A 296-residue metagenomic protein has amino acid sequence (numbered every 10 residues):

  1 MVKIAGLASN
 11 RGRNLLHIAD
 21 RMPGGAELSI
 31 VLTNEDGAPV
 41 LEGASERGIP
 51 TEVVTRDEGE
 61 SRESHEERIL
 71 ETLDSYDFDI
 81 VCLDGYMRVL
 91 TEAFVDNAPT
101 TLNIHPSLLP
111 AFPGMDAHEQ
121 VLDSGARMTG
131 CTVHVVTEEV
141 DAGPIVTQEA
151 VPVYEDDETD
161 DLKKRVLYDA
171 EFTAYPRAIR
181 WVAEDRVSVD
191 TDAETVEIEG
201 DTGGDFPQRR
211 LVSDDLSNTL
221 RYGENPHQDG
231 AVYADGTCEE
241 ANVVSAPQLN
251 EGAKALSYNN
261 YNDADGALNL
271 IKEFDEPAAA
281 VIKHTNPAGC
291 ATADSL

Functional and structural regions predicted by a protein language model:
M1-K3, M22-G25, V187-P207, L211: Haloarchaeal acidic low-complexity proteome signature biased toward cell-envelope/secretome components but also
V2-E42: N-terminal beta1-alpha1 ligand-phosphate binding loop
L7-A8, D84, V281-K283: Short beta-strand segments
A26-E67: Short, surface-exposed acidic-centric catalytic microdomains
T33-E35, D57-E58, R62, E66 (+1 more regions): N-terminal glycine-rich "phosphate-gripper" loop used for MgATP/nucleotide binding and carboxylate activation
P50-E52, I80, T101, M128: Hydrophobic beta-strand scaffold residues
M87-E197: Donor/substrate-binding cores of folate-linked one-carbon enzymes
D201-L296: Active-site loops and adjacent core secondary-structure elements that bind or stabilize anionic groups
